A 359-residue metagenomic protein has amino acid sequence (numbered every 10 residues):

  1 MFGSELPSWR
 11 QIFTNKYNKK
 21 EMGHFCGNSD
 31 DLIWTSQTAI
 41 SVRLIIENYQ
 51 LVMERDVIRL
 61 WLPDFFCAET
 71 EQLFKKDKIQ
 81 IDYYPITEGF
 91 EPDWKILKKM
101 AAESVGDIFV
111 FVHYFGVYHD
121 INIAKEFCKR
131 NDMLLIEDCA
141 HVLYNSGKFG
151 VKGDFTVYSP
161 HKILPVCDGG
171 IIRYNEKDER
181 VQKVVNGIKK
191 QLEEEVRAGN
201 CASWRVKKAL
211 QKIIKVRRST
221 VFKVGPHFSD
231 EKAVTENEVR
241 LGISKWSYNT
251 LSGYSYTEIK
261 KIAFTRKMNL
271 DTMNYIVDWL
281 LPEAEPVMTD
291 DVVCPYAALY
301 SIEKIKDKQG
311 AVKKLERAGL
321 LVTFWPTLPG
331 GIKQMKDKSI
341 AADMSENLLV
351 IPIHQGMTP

Functional and structural regions predicted by a protein language model:
M1-D56, T257-F264: Conserved PLP-binding active-site segment in aminotransferase class I/II-type PLP enzymes
K19-L32, E47-R130, L134-I136, V142-L143: PLP-dependent aminotransferase-like
M22-I33, T38-I40, F66, V110 (+1 more regions): PLP-dependent aminotransferase class I/II
H24-C26, L73-K76, N122, S146-G153 (+2 more regions): Short loop/helix-cap segments at secondary-structure boundaries that form the rim of catalytic
P85-F90, A140-H141, P160-L164, T327-G330: Short, acidic/turn-prone active-site loops that include or flank metal/cofactor- and phosphate-binding residues
E126-R130, I172-K183, K189-E194: Basic phosphate/pyrophosphate-binding loop/patch that engages nucleotide-derived ligands
E137-R173: Conserved active-site segment immediately N-terminal to the catalytic lysine that forms the internal aldimine
I163, K177-Q182, I305-K306, T358: Short helix-loop capping/hinge motifs at secondary-structure junctions, enriched in acidic/polar residues
